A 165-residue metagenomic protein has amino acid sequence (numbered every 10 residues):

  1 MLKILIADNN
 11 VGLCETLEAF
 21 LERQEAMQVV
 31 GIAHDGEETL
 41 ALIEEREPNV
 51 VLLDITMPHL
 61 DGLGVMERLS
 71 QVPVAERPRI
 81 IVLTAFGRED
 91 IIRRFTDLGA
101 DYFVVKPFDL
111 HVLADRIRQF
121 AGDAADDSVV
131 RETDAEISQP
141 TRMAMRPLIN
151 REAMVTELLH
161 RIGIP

Functional and structural regions predicted by a protein language model:
M1-L21, V51: Conserved acidic segment of CheY-like receiver
D8, D54, T84: Active-site residues of response regulator receiver
E18, I32-V50: Acidic, metal-coordinating helix/loop segments flanking the phosphotransfer/catalytic sites of two-component signaling
D35-E38, D61-E67: Acidic catalytic/metal-coordinating carboxylates
M57: Receiver (REC) domain active-site loop signature in two-component systems and cognate sites in sensor histidine kinases
E67, R77-G87: A short, hydrophobic beta-strand element within the central beta-sheet of small alpha/beta folds
D90, F108-I117: C-terminal output helix
D115-I164: CheY-like receiver
